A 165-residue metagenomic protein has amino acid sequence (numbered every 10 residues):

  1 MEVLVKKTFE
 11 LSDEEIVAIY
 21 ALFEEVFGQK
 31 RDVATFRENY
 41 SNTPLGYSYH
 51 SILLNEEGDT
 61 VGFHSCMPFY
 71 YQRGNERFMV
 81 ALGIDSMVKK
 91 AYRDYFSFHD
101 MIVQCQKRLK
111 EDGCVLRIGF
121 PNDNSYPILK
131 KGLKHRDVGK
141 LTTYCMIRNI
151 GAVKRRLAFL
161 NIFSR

Functional and structural regions predicted by a protein language model:
M1-E38, L45-G46, H50-L54, A81-L82 (+1 more regions): Short amphipathic alpha-helix that is part of the acyltransferase structural core
K6-T8, S48-S51, H64, G83 (+2 more regions): Polar/charged side chains located within well-ordered beta-strands of beta-rich proteins
N39, P68, V115-R165: Active-site/acyl-donor-binding loops of N-acyltransferases
S41-I52, E56, G62, G113 (+1 more regions): A short helix-loop-beta-strand connector motif used in the catalytic cores of GNAT acetyltransferases and, in some
N55-G58, A91-Y92, N149-G151, R155: Short loop segments at secondary-structure junctions
E57-D59, C66-G74: Acetyl-CoA-dependent GNAT
G74-T142: Acyl-donor binding region in acyl/amide transferases
